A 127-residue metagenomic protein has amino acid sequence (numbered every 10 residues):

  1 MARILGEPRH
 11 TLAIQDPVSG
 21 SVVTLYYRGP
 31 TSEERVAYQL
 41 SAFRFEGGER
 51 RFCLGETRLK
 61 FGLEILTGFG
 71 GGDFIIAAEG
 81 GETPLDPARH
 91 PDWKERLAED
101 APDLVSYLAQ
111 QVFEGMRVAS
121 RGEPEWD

Functional and structural regions predicted by a protein language model:
M1-T11: Short, intrinsically disordered N-terminal pre-domain segments
A13-P17: A generic structural motif
V18-D127: Short, surface-exposed, charged amphipathic helix/loop patches that serve as local interaction elements
